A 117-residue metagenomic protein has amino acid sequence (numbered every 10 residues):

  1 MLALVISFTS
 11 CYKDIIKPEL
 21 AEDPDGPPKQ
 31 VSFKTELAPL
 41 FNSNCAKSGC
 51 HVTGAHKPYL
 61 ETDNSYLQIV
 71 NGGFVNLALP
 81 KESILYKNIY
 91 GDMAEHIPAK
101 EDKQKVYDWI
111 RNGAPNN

Functional and structural regions predicted by a protein language model:
M1-C11: Sec-dependent bacterial lipoprotein signal peptides
C11-N117: Aromatic- and Gly/Pro-enriched helix-to-coil junctions and flexible linker segments
